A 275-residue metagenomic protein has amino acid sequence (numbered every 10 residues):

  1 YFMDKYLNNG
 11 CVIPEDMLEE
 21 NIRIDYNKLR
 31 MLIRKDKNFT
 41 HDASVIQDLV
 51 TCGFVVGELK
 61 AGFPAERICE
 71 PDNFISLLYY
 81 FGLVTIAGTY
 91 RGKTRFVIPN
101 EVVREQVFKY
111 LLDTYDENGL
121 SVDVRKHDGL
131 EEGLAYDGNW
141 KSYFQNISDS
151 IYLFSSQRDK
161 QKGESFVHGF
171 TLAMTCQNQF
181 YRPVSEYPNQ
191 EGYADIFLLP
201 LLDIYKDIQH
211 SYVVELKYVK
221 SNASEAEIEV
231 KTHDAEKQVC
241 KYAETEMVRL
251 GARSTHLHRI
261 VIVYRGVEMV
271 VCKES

Functional and structural regions predicted by a protein language model:
F2-E236, K241-A243, C272-S275: Extended alpha-helical interface modules used as scaffolds for assembling large macromolecular complexes
M247-S275: Domain-level recognition of nuclease-like catalytic cores that cleave nucleotide substrates
